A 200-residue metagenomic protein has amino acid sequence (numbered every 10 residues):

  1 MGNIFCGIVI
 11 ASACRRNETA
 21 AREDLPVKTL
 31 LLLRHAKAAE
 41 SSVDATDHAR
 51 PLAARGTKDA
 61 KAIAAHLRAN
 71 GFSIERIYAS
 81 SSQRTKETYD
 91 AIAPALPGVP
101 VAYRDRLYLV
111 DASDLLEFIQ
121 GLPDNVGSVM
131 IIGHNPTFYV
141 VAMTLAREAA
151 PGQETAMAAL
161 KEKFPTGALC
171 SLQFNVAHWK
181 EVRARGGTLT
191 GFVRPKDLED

Functional and structural regions predicted by a protein language model:
R15-R16, R22: Basic polycationic patches enriched in arginine
L25-V110, I119, F138, T144-Q153 (+2 more regions): Active-site-proximal alpha-helix that buttresses catalytic centers in soluble enzyme cores
L30, D124-G133: Generic beta-sheet signal
A102, L109-V110, W179-D200: Functional cleft and adjacent loop/helix regions within the main domain that mediate ligand binding or catalysis
L115-L122: Short amphipathic alpha-helix with an adjacent loop that forms part of the alpha/beta core around
A146-T190: Domain-level recognition of soluble alpha/beta enzyme cores, biased toward histidine phosphatases/phosphomutases
